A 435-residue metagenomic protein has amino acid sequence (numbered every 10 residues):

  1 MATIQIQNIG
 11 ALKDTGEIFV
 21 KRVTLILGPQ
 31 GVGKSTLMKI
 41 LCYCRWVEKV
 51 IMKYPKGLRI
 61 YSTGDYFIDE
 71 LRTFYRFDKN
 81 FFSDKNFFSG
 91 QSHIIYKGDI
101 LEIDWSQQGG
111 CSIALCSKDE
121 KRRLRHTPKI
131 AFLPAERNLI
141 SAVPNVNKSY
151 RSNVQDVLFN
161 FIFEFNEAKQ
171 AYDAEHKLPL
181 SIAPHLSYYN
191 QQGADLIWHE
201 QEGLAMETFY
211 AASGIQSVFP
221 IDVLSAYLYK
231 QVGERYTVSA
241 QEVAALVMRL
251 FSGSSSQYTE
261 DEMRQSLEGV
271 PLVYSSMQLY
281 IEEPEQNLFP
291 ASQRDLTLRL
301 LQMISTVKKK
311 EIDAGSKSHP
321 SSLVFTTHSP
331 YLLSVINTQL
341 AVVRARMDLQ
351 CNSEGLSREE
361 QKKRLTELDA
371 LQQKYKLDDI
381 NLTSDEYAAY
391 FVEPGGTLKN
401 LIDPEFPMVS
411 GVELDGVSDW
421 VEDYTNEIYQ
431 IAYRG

Functional and structural regions predicted by a protein language model:
M1-N190, K309-P320, L333-S334, T338-T383 (+3 more regions): P-loop NTPase switch/coupling surface
K97, A131-Y274, Q278: Extended helical coiled-coil dimerization/tether regions that scaffold and oligomerize large DNA-maintenance assemblies
Y227-S239, Q302-H319: Secondary-structure boundary elements
S276-M277, H319-V324: Loop/turn-to-beta-strand initiation segments
E282-P284: Walker B catalytic acidic pair
D295-L300: Conserved hydrophobic alpha-helix in the ABC-type ATPase nucleotide-binding domain
T326-H328: H-loop/switch region of ABC-family ATPase nucleotide-binding domains
